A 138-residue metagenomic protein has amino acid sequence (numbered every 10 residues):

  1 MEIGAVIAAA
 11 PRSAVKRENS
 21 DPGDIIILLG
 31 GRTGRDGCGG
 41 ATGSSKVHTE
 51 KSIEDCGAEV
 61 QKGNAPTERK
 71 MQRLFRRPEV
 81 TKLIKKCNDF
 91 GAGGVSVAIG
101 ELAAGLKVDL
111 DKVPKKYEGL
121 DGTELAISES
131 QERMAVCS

Functional and structural regions predicted by a protein language model:
M1-S138: Glycine/proline-enriched, intrinsically flexible loops and inter-domain linkers
